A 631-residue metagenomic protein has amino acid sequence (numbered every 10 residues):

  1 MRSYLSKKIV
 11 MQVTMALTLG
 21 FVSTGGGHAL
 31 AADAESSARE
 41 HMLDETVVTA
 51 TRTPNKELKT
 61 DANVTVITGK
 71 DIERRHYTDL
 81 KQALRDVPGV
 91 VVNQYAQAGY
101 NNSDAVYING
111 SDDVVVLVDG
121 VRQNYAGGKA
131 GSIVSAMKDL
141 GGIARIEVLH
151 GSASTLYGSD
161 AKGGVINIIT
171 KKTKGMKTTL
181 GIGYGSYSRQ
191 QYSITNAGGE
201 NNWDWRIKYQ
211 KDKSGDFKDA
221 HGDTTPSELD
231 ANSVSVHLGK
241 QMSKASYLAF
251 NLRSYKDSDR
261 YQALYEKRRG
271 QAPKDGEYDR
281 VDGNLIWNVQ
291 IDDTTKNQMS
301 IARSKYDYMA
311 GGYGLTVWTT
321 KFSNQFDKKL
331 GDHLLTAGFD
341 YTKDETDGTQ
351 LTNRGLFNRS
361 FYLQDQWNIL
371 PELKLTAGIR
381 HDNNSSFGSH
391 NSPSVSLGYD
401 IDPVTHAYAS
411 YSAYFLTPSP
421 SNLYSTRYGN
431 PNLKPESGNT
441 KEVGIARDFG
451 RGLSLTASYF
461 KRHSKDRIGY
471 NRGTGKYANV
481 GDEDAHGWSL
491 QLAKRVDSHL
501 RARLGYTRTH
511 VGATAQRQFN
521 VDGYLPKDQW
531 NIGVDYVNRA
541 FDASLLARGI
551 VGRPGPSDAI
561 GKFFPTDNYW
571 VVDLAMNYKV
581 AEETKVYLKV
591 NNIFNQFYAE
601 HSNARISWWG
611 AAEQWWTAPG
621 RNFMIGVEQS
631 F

Functional and structural regions predicted by a protein language model:
M1-Y77, K81-G89, A197-G198, N232 (+4 more regions): N-terminal Sec signal peptide and the immediately downstream disordered periplasmic leader that contains the TonB box
K81, R85-R122: Extracytoplasmic beta-strand/coil segments of soluble accessory domains associated with Gram-negative outer-membrane
A105, R122-H150, K171: Short acidic/polar hinge/loop motifs at secondary-structure boundaries that mediate gating or recognition
N167, G175-M176, G183, T195-G276 (+1 more regions): Periplasmic-side early beta-strands and strand-to-turn transitions of outer-membrane beta-barrels
S243, L252, T352-H463, R495-H499 (+3 more regions): Structural signature of Gram-negative outer-membrane beta-barrels, strongest in the C-terminal barrel of TonB-dependent
K267-Q290, V404-H406, S410-K465, G469-R495 (+4 more regions): Outer-membrane beta-barrel signature, preferentially recognizing the C-terminal barrel domain of Gram-negative
N368-P371, K461-H463, N479-D558, K579 (+3 more regions): Gram-negative outer-membrane beta-barrel transporters
K465, G552-G555, N577-F631: C-terminal beta-signal and adjacent terminal beta-strands/loops of Gram-negative outer-membrane beta-barrel proteins
